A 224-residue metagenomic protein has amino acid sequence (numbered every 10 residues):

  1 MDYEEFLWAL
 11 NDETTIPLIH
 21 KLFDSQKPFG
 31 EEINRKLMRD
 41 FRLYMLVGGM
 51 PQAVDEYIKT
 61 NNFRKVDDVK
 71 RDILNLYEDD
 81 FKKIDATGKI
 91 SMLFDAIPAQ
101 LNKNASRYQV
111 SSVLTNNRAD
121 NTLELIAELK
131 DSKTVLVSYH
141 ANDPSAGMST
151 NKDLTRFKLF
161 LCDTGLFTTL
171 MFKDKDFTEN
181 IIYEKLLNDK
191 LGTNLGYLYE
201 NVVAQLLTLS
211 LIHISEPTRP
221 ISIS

Functional and structural regions predicted by a protein language model:
M1-A99: Interdomain motor-coupling "hinge/lid" segment immediately C-terminal to the ATP-binding subdomain of NTP-driven enzymes
E4, F167, I221: Nucleotide phosphate-binding site architecture
D55-L211, S215: Accessory nucleic acid-recognition modules appended to NTPase machines
I212-S224: Single conserved hydrophobic/aromatic residue that forms the stacking wall/gate of nucleotide- or nucleobase-binding
